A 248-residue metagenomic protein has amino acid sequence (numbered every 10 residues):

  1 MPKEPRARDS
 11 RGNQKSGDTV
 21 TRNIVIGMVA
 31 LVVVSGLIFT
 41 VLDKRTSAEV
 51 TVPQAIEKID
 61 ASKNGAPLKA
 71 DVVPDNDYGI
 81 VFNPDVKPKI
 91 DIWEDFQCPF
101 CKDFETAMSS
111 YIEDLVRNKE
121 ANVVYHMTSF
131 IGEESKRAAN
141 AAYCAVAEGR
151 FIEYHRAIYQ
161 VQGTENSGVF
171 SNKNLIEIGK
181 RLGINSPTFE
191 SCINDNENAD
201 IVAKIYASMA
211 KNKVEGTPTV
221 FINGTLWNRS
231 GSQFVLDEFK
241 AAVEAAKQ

Functional and structural regions predicted by a protein language model:
M1-V52, I56-K58, K180-Q248: C-terminal cap of thioredoxin/glutaredoxin-like
T51-V73: Short extracytoplasmic/periplasmic juxtamembrane "stem" segments immediately C-terminal to an N-terminal membrane anchor
A70-P88: A short beta-strand-turn-helix
D75-G79, M108-S110, Y206-S208: A generic local structural motif
P84, V116-N118, E134, K211-E215: Extracellular/periplasmic catalytic domains that process cell-envelope and extracellular macromolecules
V86, F104, M108, R137-A141 (+9 more regions): Stable alpha-helical elements in mature extracytoplasmic
D91-F96, K102-L175: Structural alpha/beta surface segment adjacent to cysteine/selenocysteine redox centers across thiol/disulfide enzymes
